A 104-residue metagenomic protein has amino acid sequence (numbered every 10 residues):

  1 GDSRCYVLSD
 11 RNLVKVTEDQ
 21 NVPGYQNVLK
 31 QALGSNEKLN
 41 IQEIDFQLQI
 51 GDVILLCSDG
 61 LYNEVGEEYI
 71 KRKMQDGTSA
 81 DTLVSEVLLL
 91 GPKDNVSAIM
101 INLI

Functional and structural regions predicted by a protein language model:
G1, Y25, D94: Residue-level signal for beta-strand positions within conserved beta-sheet cores that form or flank
G1-D2, L8-N12, L103-I104: Short acidic-glycine loop/turn motifs at beta-strand connectors
S3, Q20, G60: Active-site metal-binding loops of divalent metal-dependent hydrolases
S3, V14, N63: Glycine-centered loop/turn positions within well-structured domains that cap or flank conserved ligand/cofactor-binding
L8-V53: Conserved, helical-rich catalytic subdomain that frames metal- and/or nucleotide-binding sites in enzyme alpha/beta
G34-C57, L61-I104: C-terminal catalytic subdomain
